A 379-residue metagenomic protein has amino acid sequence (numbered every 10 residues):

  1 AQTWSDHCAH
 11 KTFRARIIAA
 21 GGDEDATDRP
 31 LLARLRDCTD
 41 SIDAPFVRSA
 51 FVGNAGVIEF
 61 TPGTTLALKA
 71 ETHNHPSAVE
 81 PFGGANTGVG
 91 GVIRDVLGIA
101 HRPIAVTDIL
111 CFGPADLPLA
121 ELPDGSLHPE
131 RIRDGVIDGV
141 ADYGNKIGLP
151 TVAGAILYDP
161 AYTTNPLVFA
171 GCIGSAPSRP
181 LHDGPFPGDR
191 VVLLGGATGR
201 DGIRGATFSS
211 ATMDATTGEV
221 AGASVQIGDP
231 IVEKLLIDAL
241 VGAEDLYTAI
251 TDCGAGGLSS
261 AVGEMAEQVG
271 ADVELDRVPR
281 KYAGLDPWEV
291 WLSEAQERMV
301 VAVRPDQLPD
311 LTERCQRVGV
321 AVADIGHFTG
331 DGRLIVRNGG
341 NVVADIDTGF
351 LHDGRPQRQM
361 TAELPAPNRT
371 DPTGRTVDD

Functional and structural regions predicted by a protein language model:
A1-D379: Glycine/proline-enriched, intrinsically flexible loops and inter-domain linkers
